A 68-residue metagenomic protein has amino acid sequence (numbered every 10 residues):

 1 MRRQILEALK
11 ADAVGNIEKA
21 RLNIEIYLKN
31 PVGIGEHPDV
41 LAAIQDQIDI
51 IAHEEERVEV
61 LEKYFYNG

Functional and structural regions predicted by a protein language model:
M1-G68: Extended, charge-rich alpha-helical interface modules
